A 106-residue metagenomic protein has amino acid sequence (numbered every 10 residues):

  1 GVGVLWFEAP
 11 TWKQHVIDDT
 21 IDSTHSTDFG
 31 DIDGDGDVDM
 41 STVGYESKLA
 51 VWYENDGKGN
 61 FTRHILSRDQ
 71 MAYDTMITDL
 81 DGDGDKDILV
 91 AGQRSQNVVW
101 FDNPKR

Functional and structural regions predicted by a protein language model:
G1-R106: Beta-propeller-forming repeat regions
